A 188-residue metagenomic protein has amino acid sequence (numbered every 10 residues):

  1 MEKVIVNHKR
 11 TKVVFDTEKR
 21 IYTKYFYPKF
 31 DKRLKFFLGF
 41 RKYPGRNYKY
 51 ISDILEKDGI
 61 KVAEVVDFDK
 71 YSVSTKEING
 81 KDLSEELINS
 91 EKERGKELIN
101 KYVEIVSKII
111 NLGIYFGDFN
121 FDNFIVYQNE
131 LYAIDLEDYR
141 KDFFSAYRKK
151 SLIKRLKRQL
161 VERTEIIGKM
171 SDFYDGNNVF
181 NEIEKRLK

Functional and structural regions predicted by a protein language model:
M1-N7, R41, G45-V65, R158 (+1 more regions): Basic, amphipathic N-terminal segments that precede the first structured/catalytic domain
E2-R46: ATP-binding glycine-rich loop module of kinase domains
T17, F68-K70, Y127-Q128: Structural motif
R41-G45, E56, I60-I99: Conserved structural core of kinase catalytic domains
L55, I105-I109: Conserved hydrophobic alpha-helix
N79, F121, D138: Short, glycine/acidic-enriched loop or turn micro-motifs at the edges of active sites
N111-F121: Catalytic-loop of the protein kinase fold
I114, Y127-K188: C-lobe/activation-segment region of protein kinase-like
